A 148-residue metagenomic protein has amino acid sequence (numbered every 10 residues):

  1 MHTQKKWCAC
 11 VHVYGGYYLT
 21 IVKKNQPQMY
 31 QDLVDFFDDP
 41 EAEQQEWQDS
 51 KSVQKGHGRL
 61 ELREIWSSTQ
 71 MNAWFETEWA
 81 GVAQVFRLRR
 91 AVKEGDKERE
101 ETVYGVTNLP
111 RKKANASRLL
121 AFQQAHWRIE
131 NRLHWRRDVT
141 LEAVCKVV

Functional and structural regions predicted by a protein language model:
M1-Q4, V11, V22-K23: Short capping loops/turns at secondary-structure boundaries
M1-T3, Y18, G105, I129-H134: Short, conserved catalytic/metal-binding motifs centered on acidic residues
K5-A9, Y30-D32: A short acidic (Asp/Glu
C8-G16: Short, surface-exposed basic-aromatic patches at helix termini and helix-loop junctions that form
Y17-Q124: An anionic, glycine-rich sequence signature occurring as long contiguous blocks
A121-V148: Basic, amphipathic alpha-helical segments enriched in Lys/Arg and hydrophobic/aromatic residues
